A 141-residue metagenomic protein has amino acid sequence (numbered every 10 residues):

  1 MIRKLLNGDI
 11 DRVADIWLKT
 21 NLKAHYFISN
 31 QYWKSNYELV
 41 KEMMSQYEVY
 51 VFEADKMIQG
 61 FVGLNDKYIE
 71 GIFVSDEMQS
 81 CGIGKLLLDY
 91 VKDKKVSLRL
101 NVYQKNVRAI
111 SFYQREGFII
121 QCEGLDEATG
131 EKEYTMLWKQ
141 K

Functional and structural regions predicted by a protein language model:
M1-D15: A short beta-loop-alpha structural element at the N-terminal edge of CoA-dependent acyl/N-acetyltransferase catalytic
D15-K41: Conserved GNAT-fold acetyl-CoA-binding loop/helix
L39-V51, Y68: A short helix-loop-beta-strand connector motif used in the catalytic cores of GNAT acetyltransferases and, in some
E48-G60: Conserved beta-hairpin
Y68-Q79, V102-Y103: A short, internal acetyl-CoA/4′-phosphopantetheine-binding micro-motif in the GNAT/acyltransferase core
S80-D93, S111-R115: Conserved acetyl-CoA-binding loop-helix of GNAT-fold acetyltransferases
D93-K105: Conserved GNAT acetyl-CoA-binding A-motif
Q114-E123: Conserved acetyl-CoA-binding loop of GNAT-fold acetyltransferases
